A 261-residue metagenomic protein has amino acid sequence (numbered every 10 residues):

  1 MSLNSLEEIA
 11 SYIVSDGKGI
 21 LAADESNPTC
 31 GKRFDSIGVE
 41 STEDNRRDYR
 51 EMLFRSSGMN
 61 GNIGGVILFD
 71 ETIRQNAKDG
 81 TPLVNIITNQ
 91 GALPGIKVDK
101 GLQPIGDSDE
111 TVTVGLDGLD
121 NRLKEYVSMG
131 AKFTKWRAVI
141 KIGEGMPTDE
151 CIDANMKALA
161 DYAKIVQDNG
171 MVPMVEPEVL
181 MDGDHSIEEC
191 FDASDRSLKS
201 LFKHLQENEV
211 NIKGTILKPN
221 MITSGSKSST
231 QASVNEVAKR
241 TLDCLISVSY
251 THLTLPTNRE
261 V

Functional and structural regions predicted by a protein language model:
M1-M129, I140-I142, T230, V234 (+3 more regions): Alpha/beta catalytic barrel-like cores
T42, W136, V175, L217: Conserved, mostly hydrophobic/aromatic
G101-I105, V139-M146, L180-D184, I222-S224: Conserved radical SAM core fold
G118-M129, F133, Y162-K164, D168-V172 (+2 more regions): Alpha/beta enzyme core
P147-E150, D184-S194, T223-V237, R259: Short glycine/threonine-rich loop-to-helix capping motif typified by GTGT followed within a few residues by an Asp-Pro
I152-Y162, V172-V179: Loop-centered beta-sheet repeat module
I216-I222: A glycine-rich phosphate-binding loop feature that marks nucleotide/adenosyl-phosphate handling sites
T251-T257: Conserved small/polar residues in nucleotide/adenosyl-binding loops
